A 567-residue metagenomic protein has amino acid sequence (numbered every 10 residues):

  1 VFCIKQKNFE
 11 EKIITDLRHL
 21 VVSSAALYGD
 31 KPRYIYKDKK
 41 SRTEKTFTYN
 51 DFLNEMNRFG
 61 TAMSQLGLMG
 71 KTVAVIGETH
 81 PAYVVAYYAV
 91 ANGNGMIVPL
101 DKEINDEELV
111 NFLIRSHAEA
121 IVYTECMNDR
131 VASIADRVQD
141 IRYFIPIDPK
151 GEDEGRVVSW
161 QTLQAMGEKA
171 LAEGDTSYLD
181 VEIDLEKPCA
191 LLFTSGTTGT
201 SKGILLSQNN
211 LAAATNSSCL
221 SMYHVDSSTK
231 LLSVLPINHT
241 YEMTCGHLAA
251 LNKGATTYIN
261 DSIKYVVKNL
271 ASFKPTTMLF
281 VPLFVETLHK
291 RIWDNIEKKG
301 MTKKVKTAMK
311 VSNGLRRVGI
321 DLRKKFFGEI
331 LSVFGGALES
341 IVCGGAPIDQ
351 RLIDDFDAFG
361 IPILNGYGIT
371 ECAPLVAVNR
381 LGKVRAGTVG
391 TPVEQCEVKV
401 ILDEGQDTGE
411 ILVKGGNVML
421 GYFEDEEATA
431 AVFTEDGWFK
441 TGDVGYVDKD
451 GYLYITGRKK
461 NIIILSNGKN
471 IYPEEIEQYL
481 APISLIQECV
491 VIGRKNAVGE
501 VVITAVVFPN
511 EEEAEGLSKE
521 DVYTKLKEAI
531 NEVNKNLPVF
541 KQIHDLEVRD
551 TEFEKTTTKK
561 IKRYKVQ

Functional and structural regions predicted by a protein language model:
G29-P32, P146, E168-F193, T200 (+1 more regions): Conserved pre-ATP/AMP-binding loop-to-beta segment of ANL
R42-T46, G60-I104: Conserved AMP-binding/adenylate-forming
T46-N50, C189-T215: Conserved AMP-binding A3 loop
N92-M166, K495: Structural core segment of the AMP-binding/adenylate-forming
I104, L402, G415, L420-G421 (+1 more regions): AMP-binding/adenylate-forming catalytic core of the ANL superfamily
A212-K230, I237-F327: Conserved AMP-binding/adenylation subdomain of ANL enzymes
M278, L322, F326-L453, K459-I462: Conserved AMP-binding/adenylate-forming
V490-G493, T504, N531-Q567: Conserved C-terminal "lid"/linker of ANL adenylate-forming enzymes
